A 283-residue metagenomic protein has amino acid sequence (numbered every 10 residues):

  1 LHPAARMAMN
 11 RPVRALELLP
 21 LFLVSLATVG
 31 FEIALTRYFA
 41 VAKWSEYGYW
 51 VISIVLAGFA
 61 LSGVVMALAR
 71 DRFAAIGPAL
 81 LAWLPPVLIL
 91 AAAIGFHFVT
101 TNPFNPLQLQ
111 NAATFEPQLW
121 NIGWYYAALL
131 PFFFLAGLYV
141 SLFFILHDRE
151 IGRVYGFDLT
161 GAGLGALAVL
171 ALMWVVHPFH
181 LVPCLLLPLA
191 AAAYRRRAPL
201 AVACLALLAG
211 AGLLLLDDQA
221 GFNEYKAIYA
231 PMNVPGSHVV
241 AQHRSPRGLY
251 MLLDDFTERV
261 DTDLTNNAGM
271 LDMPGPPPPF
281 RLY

Functional and structural regions predicted by a protein language model:
H2-R281: Alpha-helical transmembrane segments of multi-pass membrane proteins
